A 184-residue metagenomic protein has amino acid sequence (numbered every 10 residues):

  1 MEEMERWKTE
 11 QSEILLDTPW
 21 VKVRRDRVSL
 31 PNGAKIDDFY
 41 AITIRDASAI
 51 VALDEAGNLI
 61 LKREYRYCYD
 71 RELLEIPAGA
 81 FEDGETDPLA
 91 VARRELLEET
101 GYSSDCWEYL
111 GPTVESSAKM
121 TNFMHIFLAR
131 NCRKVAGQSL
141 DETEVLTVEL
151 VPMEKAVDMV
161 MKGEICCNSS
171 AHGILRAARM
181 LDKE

Functional and structural regions predicted by a protein language model:
M1-D17: Extreme N-terminal tail/first-helix region
E2-R6, I42, A49-D54, N58-R94 (+1 more regions): Conserved Nudix-box catalytic region and its N-terminal flanking loop in Nudix hydrolases and closely related
E13-A49, E55: Acidic, metal-coordinating catalytic segment for phosphate/diphosphate chemistry, firing primarily on the Nudix
K22-D26, E72, F123-H125, T147: Short beta-strand micro-motifs in enzyme catalytic cores
P31-G33, D54-A56, Y65, E85 (+3 more regions): Short loop segments at secondary-structure junctions
D37, A47-A49, A80-S169: Unchanged
A171-E184: Short, amphipathic C-terminal "tail helix"
